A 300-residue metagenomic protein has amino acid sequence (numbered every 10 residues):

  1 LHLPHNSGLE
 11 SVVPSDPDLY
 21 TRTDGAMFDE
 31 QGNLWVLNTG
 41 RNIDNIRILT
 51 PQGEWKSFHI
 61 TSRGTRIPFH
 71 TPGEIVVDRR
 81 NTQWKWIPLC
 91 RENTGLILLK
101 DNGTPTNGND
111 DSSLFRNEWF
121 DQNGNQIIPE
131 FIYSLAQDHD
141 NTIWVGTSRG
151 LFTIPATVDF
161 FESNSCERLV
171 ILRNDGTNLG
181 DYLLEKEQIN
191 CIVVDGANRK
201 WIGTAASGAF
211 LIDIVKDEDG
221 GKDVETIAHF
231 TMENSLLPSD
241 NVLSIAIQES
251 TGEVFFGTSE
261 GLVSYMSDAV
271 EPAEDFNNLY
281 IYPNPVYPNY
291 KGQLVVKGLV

Functional and structural regions predicted by a protein language model:
L1-L19, K56-P68, T106-I128, F160-E185 (+2 more regions): Surface-exposed loop and turn segments in beta-propeller and other repeat-based domains that flank or scaffold
V12-F28, P68-V76, Q126-L135, Y182-I192 (+2 more regions): Signature of short aromatic-glycine-proline-rich micro-motifs recurring in repeat-based ectodomains
F28-Q31, V77-T82, Q137-D140, V194-N198 (+1 more regions): Residue-level detector of Asp-centered blade-edge/turn motifs that repeat once per structural unit in beta-propeller
Q31, T39-R41, I46, R80 (+9 more regions): Short loop/turn segments immediately following the C-termini of beta-strands
N33-L37, W84-P88, T142-V145, F152 (+2 more regions): Conserved beta-propeller blade signature
P51-W55, L99-D110, P155-L169, D213-K222 (+1 more regions): Short loop/turn segments immediately following beta-strands, especially the blade-tip and inter-blade linker loops
D240-E274: Blade-level signature of beta-propeller repeat domains, shared across WD40, Kelch, NHL, RCC1 and BNR/Asp-box propellers
D275-V300: Glycine-centered coil/turn sites that cap beta-strands in beta-rich domains
